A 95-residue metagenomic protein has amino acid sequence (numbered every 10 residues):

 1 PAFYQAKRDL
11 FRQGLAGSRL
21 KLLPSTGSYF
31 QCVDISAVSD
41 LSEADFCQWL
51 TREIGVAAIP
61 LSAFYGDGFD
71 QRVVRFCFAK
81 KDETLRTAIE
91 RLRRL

Functional and structural regions predicted by a protein language model:
P1-L95: PLP-dependent class I/II
